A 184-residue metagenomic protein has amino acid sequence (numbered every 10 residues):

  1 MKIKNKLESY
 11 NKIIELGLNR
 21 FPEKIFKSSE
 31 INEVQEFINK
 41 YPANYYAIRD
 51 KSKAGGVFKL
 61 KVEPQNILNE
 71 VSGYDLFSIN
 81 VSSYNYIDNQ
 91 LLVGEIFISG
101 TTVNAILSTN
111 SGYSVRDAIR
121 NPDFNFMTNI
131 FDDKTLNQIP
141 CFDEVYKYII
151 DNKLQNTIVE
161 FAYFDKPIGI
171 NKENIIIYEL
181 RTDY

Functional and structural regions predicted by a protein language model:
M1-Y184: Nucleotide/phosphate-binding sheet-loop regions of phosphoryl- and nucleotidyl-transfer enzymes
